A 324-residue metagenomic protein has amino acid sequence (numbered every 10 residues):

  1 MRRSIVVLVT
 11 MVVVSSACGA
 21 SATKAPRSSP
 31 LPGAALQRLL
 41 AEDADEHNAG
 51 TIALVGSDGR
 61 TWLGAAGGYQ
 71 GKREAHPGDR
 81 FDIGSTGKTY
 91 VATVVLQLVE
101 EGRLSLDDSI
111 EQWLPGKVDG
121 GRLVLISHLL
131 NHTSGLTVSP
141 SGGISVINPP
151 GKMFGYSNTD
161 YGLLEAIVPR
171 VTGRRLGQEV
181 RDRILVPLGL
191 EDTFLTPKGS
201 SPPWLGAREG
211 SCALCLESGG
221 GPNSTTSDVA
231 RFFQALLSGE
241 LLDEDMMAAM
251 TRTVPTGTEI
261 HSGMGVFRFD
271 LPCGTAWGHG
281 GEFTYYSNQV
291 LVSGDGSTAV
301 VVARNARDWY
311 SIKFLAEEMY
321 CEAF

Functional and structural regions predicted by a protein language model:
M1-K24: Secretory targeting and sorting signals
C18-A65, S211-F324: Catalytic loop of the DD-peptidase/beta-lactamase superfamily, centered on the K-T-G motif and neighboring
P30, A49, S57, L63 (+2 more regions): Active-site-proximal loop and beta-strand segments within enzyme catalytic domains
A44, V99-E100, V180: Alpha-helix C-terminal capping/helix-coil junction sites
D119-T284, N288: Short, surface-exposed loop or secondary-structure junction motifs that flank catalytic or metal-binding residues
